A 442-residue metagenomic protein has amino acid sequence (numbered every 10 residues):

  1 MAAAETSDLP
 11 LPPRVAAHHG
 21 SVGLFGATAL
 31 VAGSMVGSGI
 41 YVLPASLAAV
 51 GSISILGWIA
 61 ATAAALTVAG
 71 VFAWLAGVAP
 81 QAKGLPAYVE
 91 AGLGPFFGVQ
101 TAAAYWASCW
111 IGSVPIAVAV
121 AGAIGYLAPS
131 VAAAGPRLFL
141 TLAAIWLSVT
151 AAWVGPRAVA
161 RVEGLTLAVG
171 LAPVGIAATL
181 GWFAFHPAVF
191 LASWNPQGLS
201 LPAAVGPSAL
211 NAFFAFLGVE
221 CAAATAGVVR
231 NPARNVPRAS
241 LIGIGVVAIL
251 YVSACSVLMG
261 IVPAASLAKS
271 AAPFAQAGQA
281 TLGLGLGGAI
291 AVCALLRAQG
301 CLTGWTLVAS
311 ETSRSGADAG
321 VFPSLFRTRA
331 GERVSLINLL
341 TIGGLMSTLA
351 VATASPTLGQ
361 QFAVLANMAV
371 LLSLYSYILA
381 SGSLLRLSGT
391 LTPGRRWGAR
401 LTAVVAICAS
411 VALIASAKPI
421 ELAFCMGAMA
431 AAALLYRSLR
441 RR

Functional and structural regions predicted by a protein language model:
M1-A45, A49-V50, A65-L66, G70 (+5 more regions): Membrane-interface "cap" regions at the ends of multi-pass membrane proteins
A3-H18, S54, V131-R137, G164-A291 (+1 more regions): Helix-loop-helix junctions that connect adjacent transmembrane segments in multi-pass membrane transporters
A4-V15, A87-E90, A117-L140, P173 (+5 more regions): Helix-loop-helix connectors at the membrane interface of multi-pass transporters/channels
G20-V31, G94-A107, L140-L142, L199-A212 (+4 more regions): Select transmembrane alpha-helical segments in multipass membrane proteins
S46-A49, T67-I145, T150-W153, A158 (+2 more regions): Hydrophobic transmembrane alpha-helices that form the core helical bundles of multi-pass secondary transporters
I59-A60, L127-P156, L171-A177, L339-G344 (+1 more regions): Transmembrane alpha-helical segments of multi-pass small-molecule transport proteins
A87-E90, G94, Y126-S130, L241-T303 (+1 more regions): TM-loop-TM module centered on a large, flexible mid-protein loop between adjacent transmembrane helices in multi-pass
L385-R386, G394-R442: A generic transmembrane alpha-helix motif of multi-pass inner-membrane proteins
